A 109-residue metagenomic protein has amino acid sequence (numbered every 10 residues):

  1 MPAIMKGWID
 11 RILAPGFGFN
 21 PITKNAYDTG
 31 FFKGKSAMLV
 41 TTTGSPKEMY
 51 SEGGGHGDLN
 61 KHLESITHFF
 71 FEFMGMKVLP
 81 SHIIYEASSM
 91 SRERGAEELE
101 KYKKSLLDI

Functional and structural regions predicted by a protein language model:
M1-T67: Helix-loop-strand module that forms the ligand-binding subsite of alpha/beta enzymes
M49-I109: Glycine-rich phosphate/pyrophosphate-binding loop and the adjoining helix
